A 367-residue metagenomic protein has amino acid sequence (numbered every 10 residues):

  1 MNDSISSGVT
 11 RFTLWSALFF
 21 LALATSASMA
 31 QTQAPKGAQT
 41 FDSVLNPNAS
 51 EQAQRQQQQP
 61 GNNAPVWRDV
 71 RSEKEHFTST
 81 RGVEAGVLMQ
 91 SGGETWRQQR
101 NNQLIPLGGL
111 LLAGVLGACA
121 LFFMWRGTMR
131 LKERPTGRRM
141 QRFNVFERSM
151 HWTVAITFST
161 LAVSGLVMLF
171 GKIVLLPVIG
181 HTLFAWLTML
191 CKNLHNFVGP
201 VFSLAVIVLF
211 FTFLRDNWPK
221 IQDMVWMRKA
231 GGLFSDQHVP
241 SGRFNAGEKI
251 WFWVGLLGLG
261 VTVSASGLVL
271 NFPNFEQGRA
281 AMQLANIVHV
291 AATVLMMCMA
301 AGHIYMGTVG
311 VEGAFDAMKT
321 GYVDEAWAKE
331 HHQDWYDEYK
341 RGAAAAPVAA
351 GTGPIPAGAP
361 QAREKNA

Functional and structural regions predicted by a protein language model:
M1-T32: Hydrophobic secretory-pathway targeting helix
N2-I5, M29-A367: Membrane-embedded alpha-helical bundles that constitute the cytochrome b-like, heme-associated redox core of multi-pass
